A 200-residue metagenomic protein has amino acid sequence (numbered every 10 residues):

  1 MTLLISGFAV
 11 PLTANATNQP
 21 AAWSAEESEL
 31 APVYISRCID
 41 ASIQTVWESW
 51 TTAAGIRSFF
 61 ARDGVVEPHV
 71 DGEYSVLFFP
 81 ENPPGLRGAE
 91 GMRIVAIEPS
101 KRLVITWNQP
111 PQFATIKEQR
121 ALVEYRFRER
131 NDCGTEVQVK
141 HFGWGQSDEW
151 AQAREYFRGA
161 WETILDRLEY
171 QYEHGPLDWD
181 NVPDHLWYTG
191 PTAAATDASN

Functional and structural regions predicted by a protein language model:
G7, L12-V65, A198-N200: Hydrophobic ligand-binding cavity/cleft-lining segments
L30-S36, E73, A89, R102 (+2 more regions): Intrinsic-disorder/low-complexity, polar/charged segments enriched in Ser/Thr/Lys/Arg/Asp/Glu/Gln
Y34, A54-A89, W187: Short beta-edge strand/loop motif at the mouth of beta-sheet-based domains
I35-R37, D63, A89-A96, R120-E129: Hydrophobic/aromatic beta-strand elements that line small-molecule binding cavities or substrate pockets in beta-rich
I43-Q44, E67-P68, V95-R102, R126-E136 (+1 more regions): A short, structured loop/turn motif at beta-sheet edges
V46, I56, Y74-V76, I94 (+4 more regions): Hydrophobic pocket/interface hotspot
F113-G159: Beta-strand/loop substructures that line and gate deep hydrophobic ligand-binding cavities in soluble
G143-N200: A conserved amphipathic terminal alpha-helix motif
